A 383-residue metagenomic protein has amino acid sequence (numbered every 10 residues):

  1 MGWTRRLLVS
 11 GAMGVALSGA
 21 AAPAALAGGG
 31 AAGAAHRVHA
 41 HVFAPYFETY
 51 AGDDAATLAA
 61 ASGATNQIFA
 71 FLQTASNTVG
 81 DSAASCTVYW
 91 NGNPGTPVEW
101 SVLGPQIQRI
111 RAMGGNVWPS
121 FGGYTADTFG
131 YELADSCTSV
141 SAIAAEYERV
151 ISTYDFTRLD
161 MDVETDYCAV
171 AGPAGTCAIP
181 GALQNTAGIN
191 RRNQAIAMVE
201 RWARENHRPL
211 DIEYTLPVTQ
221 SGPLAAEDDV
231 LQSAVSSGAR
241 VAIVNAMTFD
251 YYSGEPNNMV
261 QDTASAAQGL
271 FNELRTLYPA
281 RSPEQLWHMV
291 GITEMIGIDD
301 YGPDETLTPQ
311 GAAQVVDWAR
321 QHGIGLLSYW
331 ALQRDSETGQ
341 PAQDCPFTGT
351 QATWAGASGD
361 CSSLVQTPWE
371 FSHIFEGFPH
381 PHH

Functional and structural regions predicted by a protein language model:
M1-G30: Secretory targeting and sorting signals
A27-A35, H383: Composition-driven, intrinsically disordered low-complexity tracts enriched in small residues
H36-L277, R281, Q285-G291, G297-A312 (+3 more regions): Chitinase-like catalytic core of GlcNAc-active glycosidases
E305-L326: Short, low-complexity, polybasic intrinsically disordered segments
A331: Residues that scaffold, gate, or flank divalent-cation-dependent active/transport sites
F371-H383: Short, low-complexity, Pro/Ser/Thr/Gly-rich segments in the mature regions of secreted, periplasmic
